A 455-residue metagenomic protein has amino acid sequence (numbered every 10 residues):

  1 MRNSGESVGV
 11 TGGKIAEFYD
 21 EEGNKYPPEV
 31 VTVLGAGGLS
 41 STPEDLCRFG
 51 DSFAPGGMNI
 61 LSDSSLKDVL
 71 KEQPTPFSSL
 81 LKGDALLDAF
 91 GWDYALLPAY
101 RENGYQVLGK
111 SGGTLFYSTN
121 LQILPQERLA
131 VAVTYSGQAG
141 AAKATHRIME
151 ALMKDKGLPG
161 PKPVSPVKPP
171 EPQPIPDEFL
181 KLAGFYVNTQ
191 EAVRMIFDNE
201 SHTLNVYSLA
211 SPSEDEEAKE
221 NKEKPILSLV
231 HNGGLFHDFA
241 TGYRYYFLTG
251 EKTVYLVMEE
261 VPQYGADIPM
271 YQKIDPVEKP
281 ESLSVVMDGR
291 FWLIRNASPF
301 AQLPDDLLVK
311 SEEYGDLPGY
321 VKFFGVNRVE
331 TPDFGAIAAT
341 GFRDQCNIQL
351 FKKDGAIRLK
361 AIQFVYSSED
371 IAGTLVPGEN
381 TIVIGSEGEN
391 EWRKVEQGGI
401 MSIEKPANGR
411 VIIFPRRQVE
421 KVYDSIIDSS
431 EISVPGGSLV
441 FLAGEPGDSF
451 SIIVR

Functional and structural regions predicted by a protein language model:
M1-F18, L61: Active-site helix/loop module of the DD-peptidase/beta-lactamase fold, centered on the serine-lysine SxxK catalytic
R2-G9, N24-K25, R101-Q106: Short, mixed-charge, low-aromatic patches
F18-P28: Glycine-/small-residue-rich beta-strand-loop submotif within the FAD-binding core of flavoenzymes
P27-R455: Catalytic loop of the DD-peptidase/beta-lactamase superfamily, centered on the K-T-G motif and neighboring
